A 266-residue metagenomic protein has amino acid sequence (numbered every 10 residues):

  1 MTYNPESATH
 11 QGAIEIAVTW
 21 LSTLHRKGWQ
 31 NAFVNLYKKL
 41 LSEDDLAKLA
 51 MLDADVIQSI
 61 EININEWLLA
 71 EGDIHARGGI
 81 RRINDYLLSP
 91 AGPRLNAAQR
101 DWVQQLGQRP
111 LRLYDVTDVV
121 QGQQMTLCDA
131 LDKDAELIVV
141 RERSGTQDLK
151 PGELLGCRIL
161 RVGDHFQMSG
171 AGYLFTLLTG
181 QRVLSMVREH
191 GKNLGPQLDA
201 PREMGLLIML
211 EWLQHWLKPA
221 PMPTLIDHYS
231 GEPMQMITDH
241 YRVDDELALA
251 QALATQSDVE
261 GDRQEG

Functional and structural regions predicted by a protein language model:
M1-L24: Generic start-of-chain signal for non-secretory N-termini
A17, L24-A32, M168-Y173, G180-G266: C-terminal effector modules of nucleic-acid-centric enzymes and ribosome-associated factors
R26-D118: Accessory interdomain/linker segments of ATP-dependent helicases and helicase-like nucleic-acid enzymes that mediate
Q123-C128: Short aromatic-glycine-enriched beta-strand elements
D134-R141: A short macromolecule-binding patch
R141-R158: Short nucleic-acid-contacting surface segments enriched for D/E, G, S/T with interspersed K/R
L160-F166: Hydrophobic, ordered structural segments
